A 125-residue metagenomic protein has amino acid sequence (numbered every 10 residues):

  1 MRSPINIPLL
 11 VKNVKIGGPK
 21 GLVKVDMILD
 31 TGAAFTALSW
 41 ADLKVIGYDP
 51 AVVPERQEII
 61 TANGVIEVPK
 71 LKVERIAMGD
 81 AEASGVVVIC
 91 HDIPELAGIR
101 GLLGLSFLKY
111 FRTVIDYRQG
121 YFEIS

Functional and structural regions predicted by a protein language model:
M1-S125: Pepsin/retropepsin-fold aspartyl endopeptidases
